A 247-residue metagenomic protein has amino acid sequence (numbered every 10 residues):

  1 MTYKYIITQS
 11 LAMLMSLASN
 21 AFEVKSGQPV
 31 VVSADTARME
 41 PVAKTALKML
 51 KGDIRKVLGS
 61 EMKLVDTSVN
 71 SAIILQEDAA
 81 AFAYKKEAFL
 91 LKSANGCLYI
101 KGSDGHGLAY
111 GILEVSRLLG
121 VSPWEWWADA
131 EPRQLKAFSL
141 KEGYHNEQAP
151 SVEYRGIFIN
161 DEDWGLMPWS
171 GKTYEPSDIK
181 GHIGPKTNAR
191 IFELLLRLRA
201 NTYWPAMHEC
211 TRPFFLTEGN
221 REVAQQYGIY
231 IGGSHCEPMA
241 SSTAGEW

Functional and structural regions predicted by a protein language model:
T2, S122-W127, N201-Y203: Short secondary-structure capping/junction motifs at helix and strand boundaries
T2-A12: Sec-dependent signal peptide recognition, specifically the positively charged N-region followed immediately by
Y5, A149-P150: Proline-rich low-complexity regions
A12-N20: Hydrophobic h-region of N-terminal signal peptides that target proteins for export in Gram-negative bacteria
M15, S116-G120, L196, A200: Hydrophobic/aromatic-lined pockets within catalytic cores
N20-A149: Contiguous, structured surface segment used for ligand recognition
T36-M39, A43, L58, T67-S68 (+1 more regions): Aromatic-lined carbohydrate-binding surfaces of glycoside hydrolases
